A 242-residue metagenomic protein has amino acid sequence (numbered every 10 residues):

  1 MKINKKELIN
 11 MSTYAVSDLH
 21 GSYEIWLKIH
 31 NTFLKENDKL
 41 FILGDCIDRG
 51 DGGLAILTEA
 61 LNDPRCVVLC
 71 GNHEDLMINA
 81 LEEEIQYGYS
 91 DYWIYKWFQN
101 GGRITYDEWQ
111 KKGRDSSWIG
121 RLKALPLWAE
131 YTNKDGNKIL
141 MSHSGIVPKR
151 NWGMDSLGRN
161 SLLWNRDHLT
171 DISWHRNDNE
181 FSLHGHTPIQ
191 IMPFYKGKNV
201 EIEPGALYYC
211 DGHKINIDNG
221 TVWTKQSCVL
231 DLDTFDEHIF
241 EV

Functional and structural regions predicted by a protein language model:
M1-T58: N-terminal active-site segment of His-dependent metallophosphoesterases
S12-H20, K138-G145, I215-I217: Active-site-proximal beta-strand elements of phosphoester/diester hydrolases
A15, L40-I42, V68-L69, L140 (+2 more regions): Residue-level marker for buried hydrophobic side chains located in beta-strands that build the well-ordered beta-sheet
D18, D45, A60, G71-N72 (+6 more regions): Divalent metal-coordination and catalytic microenvironments
H20-E24, D48-D51, D75-I78, K149 (+2 more regions): Active-site environment of divalent metal-dependent phosphoester hydrolases
G50-E130, N137, N165-D171: Active-site neighborhood of divalent metal-dependent phosphoester bond hydrolases
R114-F194: His/acidic metal-ligating clusters that form di-metal
L163-E241: Conserved beta-sheet core of the metallophosphoesterase superfamily
